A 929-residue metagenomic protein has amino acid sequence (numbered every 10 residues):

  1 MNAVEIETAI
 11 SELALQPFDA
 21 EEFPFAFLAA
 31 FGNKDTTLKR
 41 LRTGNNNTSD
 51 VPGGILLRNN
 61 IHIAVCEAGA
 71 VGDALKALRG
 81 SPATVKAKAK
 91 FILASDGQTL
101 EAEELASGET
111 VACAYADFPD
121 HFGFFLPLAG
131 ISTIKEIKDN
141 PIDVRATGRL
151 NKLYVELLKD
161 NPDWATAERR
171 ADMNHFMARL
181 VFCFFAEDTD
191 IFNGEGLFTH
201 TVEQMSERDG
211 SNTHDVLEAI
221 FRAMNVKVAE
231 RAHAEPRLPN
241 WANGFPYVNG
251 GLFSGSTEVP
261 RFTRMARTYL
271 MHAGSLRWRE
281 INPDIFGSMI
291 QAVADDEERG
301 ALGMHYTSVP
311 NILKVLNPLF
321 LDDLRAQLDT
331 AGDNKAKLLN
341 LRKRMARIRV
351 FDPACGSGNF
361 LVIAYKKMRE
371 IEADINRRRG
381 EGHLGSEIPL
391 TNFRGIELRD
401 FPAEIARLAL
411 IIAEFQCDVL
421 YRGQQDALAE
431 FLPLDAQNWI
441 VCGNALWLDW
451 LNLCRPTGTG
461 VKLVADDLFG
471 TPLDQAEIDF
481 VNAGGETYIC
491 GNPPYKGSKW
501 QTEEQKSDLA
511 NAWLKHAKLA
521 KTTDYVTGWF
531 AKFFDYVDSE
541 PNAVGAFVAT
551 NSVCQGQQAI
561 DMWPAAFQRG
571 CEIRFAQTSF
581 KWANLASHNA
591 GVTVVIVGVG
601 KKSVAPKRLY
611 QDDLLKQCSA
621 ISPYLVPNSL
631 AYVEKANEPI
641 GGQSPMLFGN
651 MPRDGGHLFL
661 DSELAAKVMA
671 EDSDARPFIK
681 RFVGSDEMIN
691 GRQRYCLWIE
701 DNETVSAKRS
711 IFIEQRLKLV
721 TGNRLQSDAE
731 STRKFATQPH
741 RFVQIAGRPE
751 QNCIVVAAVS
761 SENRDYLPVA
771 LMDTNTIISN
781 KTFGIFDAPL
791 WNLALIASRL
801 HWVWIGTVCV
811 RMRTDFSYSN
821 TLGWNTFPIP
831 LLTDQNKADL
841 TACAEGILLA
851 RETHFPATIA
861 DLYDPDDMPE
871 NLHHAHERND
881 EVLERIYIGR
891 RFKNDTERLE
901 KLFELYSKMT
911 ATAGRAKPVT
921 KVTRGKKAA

Functional and structural regions predicted by a protein language model:
M1-G130, K138, I142, K366 (+1 more regions): Nucleic acid-processing catalytic cores of prokaryotic defense/repair systems
N2-A30, T36-D50, T268, L276 (+4 more regions): SAM-dependent methyltransferase catalytic region
V4-E5, A68, Y115-K367, I396-I405 (+14 more regions): Preference for the N-terminal adenyl/adenosyl cofactor-binding alpha/beta module
V51, E67-A74, F91, T527 (+6 more regions): Polybasic, glycine- and aromatic-enriched phosphate-binding surface used to engage nucleic acids
K88, T99-R145, L158, A167 (+19 more regions): Signature of N6-adenine DNA methyltransferases within the class I
S132-D139, L158-A167, Y269-L276, D295-P310 (+12 more regions): Glycine- and acidic
H272, E298, G332-R349, D449-Y488 (+5 more regions): Flexible, glycine/threonine-enriched loop-and-boundary segments that flank and lead into catalytic domains of large
C355, E572, F712-V720, A736 (+1 more regions): Non-catalytic DNA-recognition/assembly elements of restriction-modification systems
